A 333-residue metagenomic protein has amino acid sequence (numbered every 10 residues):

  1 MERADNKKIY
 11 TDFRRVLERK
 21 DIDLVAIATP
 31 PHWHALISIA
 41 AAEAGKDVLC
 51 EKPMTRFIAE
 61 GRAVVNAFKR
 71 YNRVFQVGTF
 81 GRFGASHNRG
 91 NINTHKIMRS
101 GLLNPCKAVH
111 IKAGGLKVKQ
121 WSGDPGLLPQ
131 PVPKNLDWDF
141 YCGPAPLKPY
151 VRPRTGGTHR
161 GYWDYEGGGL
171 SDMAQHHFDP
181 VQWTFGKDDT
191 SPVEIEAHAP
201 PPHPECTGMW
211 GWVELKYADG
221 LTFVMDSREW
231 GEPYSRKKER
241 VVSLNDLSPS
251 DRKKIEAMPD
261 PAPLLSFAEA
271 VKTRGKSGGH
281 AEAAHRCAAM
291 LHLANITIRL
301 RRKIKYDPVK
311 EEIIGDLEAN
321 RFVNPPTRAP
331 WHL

Functional and structural regions predicted by a protein language model:
M1-C50, A59-F75: N-terminal glycine-/serine-/threonine-rich beta1-alpha1-beta2 phosphate-ribose binding loop of Rossmann-like
M1-K7, H32, G81-G84, M98 (+1 more regions): N-terminal Rossmann-like dinucleotide-binding module
I9, A26-A28, L49-C50, R56 (+6 more regions): Structural recognition of the beta-strand scaffold that forms the well-ordered cores of secreted hydrolase catalytic
D47, T55-N135: A contiguous active-site-proximal alpha/beta segment in oxidoreductase catalytic domains
V77-G81, L128, W163-S171, E196-P202 (+2 more regions): Active-site rim elements
P129-P131, D139-G220: Rossmann-like dinucleotide-binding domain that binds NAD(P)(H)
A199-A262: NAD(P)-dinucleotide binding in Rossmann-like oxidoreductases
E205-C206, E269-L333: C-terminal helix-rich "cap/oligomerization" subdomain common to oxidoreductases
